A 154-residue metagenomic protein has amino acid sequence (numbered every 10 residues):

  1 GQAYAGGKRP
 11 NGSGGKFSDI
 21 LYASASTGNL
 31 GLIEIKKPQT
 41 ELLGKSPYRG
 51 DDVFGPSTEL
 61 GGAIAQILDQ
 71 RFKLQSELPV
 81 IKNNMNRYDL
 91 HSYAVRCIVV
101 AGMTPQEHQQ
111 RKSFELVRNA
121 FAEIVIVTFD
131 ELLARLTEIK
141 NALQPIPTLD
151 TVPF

Functional and structural regions predicted by a protein language model:
G1-G31: Active-site metal-binding core of divalent-cation-utilizing nuclease and nuclease-like domains
I20-Y22, N29-G44, Q70: Conserved catalytic cores of phosphodiester-cleaving nucleases, focusing on short active-site segments
Y22-S26, K37-Q39, V99-M103, D130: Short, flexible loop/turn elements at secondary-structure junctions
I33-E34, L42-P47, V80-R87: Short acidic alpha-helical/loop segments enriched in Asp/Glu that coordinate divalent cations
P38-E59: A solvent-exposed, charged loop/short amphipathic helix patch at secondary-structure junctions
V53-H91: Acidic, metal/cofactor-coordinating or nucleic-acid-engaging core segments within structured domains
H91-G102, V127: Extended hydrophobic secondary-structure segments that form protein cores and membrane-embedded regions
G102-F154: Polybasic (Lys/Arg-rich)
